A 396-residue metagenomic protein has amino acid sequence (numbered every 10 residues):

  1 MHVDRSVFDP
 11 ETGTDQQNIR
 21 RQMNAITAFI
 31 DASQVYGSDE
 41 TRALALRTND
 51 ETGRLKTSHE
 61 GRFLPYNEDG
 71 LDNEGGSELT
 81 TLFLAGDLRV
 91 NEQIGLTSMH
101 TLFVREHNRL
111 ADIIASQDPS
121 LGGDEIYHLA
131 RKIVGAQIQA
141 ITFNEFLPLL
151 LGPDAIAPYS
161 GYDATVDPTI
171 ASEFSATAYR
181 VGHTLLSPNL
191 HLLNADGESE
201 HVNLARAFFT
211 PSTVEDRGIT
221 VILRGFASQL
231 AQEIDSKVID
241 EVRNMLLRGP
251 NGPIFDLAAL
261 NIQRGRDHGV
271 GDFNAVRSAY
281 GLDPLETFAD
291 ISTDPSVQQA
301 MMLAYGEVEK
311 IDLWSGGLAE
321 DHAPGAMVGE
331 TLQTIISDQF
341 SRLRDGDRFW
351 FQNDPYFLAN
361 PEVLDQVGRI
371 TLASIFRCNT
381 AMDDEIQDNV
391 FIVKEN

Functional and structural regions predicted by a protein language model:
M1-L96, R105, A111-N396: Terminal regions of secretory-pathway proteins
